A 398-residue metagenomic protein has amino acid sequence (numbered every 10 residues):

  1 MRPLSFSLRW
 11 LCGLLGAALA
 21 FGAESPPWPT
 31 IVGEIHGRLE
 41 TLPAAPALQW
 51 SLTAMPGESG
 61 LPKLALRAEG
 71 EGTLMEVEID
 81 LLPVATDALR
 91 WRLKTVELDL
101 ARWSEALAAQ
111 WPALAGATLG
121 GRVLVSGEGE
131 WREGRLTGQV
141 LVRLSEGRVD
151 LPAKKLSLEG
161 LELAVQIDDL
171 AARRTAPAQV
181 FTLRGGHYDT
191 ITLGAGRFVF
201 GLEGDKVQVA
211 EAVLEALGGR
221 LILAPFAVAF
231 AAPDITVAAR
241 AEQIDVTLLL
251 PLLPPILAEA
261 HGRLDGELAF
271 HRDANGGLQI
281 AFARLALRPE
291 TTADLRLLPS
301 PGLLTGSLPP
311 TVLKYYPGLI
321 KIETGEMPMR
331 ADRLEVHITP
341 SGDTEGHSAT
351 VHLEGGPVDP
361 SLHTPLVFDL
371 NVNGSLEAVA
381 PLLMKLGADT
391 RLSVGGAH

Functional and structural regions predicted by a protein language model:
M1-R9: Positively charged n-region of N-terminal signal peptides that target proteins for export
R9-A18: Bacterial N-terminal signal peptides
A20-G22: Boundary at the C-terminal end of the N-terminal hydrophobic targeting segment
S25-E71, S145-E146, L151, L156-L163 (+2 more regions): Elongated, acidic membrane-bridging lipid-handling scaffolds and related periplasm/extracellular "bridge/tunnel" systems
G60-K63, A171-T175, V209: Repeated loop/turn-to-beta-strand initiation elements of outer-membrane beta-barrel proteins
R67, V84-V123, Q139-E146, A178-L183 (+2 more regions): Small-residue helix/turn framework positions
E128-E133, L170-A171, R272-A274: Outer-membrane beta-barrel proteins
G138, E159-G160, Q166-P177, L223 (+1 more regions): Long, internal scaffold/assembly segments composed of regular secondary structure
